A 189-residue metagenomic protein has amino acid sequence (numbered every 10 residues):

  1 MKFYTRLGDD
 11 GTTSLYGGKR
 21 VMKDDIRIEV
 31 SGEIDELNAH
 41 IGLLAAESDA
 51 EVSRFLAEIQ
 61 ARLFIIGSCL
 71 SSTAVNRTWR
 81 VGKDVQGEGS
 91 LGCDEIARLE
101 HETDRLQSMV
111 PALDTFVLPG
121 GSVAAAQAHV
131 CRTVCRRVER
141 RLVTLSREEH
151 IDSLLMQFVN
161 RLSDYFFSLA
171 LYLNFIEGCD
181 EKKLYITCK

Functional and structural regions predicted by a protein language model:
M1-K189: Phosphate/pyrophosphate-binding loop motifs in nucleotide- or prenyl diphosphate-using proteins
